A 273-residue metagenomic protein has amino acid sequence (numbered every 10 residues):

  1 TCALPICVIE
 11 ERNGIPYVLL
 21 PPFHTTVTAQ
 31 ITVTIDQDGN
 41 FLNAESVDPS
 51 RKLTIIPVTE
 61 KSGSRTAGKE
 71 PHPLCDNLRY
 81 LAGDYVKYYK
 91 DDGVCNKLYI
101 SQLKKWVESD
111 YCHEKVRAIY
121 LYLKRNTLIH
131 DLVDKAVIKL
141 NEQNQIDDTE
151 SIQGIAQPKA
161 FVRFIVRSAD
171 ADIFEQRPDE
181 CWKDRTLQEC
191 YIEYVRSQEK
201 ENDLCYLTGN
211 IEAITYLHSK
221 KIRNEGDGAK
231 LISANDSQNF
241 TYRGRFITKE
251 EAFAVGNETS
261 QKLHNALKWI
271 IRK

Functional and structural regions predicted by a protein language model:
A3-E199, R243-K273: Conserved phosphate-interacting/catalytic interface
N202, G228: Residues immediately within or flanking Cys/His clusters that coordinate Zn2+ in small zinc-binding modules
T208: Short Cys/His-rich metal-coordination motifs, predominantly Zn2+-binding knuckles/fingers
I211-T215: Short, non-ligating residues that shape and space the ligands of small metal-coordination modules and catalytic
Y216-S219, L263-H264: Short alpha-helical interface patches
K220-E225: Short secondary-structure boundary/capping segments
A229-S233, S237-N239: Extended hydrophobic/aromatic segments used for targeting, binding, or gating
